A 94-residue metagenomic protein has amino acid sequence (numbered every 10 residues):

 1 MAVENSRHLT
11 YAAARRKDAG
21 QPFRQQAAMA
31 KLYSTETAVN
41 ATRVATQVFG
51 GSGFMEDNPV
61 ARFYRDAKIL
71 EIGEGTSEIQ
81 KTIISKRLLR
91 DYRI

Functional and structural regions predicted by a protein language model:
M1-I94: Alpha-helical interface subdomain recognition
